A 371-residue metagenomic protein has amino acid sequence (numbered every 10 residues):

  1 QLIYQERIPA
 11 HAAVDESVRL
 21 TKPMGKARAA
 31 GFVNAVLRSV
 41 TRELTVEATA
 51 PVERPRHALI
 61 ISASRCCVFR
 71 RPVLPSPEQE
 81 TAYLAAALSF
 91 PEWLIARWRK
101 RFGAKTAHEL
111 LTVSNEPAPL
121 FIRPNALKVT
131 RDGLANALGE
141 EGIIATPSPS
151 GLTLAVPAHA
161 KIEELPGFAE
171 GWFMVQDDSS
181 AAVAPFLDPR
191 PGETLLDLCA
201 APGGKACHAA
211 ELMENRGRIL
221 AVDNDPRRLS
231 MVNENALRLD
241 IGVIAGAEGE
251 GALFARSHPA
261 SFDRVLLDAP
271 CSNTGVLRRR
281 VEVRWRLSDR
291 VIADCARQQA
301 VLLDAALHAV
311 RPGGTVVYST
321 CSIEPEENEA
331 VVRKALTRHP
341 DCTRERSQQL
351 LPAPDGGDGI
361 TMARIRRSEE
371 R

Functional and structural regions predicted by a protein language model:
Q1-E164: Class I Rossmann-like S-adenosyl-L-methionine
A96, V222-M231, V283-V310: Glycine-rich S-adenosyl-L-methionine
P157-T194: SAM-dependent Rossmann-like transferase core, predominantly class I methyltransferases with a strong bias toward
P191-G192, N215-R216, V310-V316: Short glycine-dipeptide loop
G192-C199, L220: Conserved class I S-adenosyl-L-methionine
P202-N215: Conserved SAM-binding loop of SAM-dependent methyltransferases across substrates and taxa, primarily the Class I
V222-P259: S-adenosyl-L-methionine
G249-L266, P270-S272, R278-R279, A293 (+2 more regions): C-terminal catalytic and target-recognition region of SAM-dependent MTase-like enzymes, primarily methyltransferases
